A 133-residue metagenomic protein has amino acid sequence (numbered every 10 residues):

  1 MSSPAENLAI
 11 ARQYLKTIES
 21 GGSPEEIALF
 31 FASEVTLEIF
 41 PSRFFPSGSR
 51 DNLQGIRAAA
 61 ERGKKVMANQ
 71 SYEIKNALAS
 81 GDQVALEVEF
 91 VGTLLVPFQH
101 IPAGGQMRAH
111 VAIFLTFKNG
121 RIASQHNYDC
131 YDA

Functional and structural regions predicted by a protein language model:
M1-A133: C-terminal and inter-domain tail/linker signature
